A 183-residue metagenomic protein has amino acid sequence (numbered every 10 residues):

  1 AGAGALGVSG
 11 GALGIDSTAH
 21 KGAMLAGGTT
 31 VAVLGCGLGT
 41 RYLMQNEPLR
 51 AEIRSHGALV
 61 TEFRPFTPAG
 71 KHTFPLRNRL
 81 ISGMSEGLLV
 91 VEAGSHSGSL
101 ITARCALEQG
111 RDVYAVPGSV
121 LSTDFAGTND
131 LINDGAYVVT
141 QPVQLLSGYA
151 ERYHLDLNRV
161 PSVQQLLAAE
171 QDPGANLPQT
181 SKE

Functional and structural regions predicted by a protein language model:
A1-E183: Glycine-biased, small-residue-rich flexible motifs in mid-sequence functional cores and linkers
